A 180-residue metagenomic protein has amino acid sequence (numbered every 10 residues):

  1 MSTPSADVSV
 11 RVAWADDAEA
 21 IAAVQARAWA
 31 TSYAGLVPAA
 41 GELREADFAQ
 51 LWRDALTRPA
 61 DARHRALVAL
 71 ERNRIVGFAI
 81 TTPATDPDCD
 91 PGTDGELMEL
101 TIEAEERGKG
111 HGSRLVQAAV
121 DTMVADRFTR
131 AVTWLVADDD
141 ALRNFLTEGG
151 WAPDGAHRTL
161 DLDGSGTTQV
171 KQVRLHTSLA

Functional and structural regions predicted by a protein language model:
S2-P4, D163-A180: Terminal substrate-recognition subdomain of acyl/acetyltransferases
T3, V8, V12-D16, A26-E105 (+4 more regions): Acetyl-CoA-dependent GNAT
A20, E96, R130, A141: Amphipathic alpha-helical recognition patches that constitute DNA-binding helices
I21, Q25: Hydrophobic pocket/interface hotspot
R107, T133-R143: Conserved beta-strand-loop-alpha-helix junction that forms the acyl-donor binding cleft
G110: Conserved G/P- and acidic residue-centered "switch" motifs that form tight phosphate/ATP-binding loops in soluble
M123-L135: Conserved GNAT acetyl-CoA-binding A-motif
V132-L135, T147-K171: Conserved catalytic-core motifs of GNAT/GCN5-like acyltransferases
